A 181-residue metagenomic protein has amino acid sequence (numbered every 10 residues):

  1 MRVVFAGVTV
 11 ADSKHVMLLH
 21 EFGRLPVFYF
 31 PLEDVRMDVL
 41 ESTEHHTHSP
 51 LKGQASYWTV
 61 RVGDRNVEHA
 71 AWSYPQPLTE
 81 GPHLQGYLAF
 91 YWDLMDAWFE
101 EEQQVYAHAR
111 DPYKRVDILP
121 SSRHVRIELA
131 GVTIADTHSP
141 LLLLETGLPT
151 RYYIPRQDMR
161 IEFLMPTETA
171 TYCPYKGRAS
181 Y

Functional and structural regions predicted by a protein language model:
M1-Y181: Terminal leader/tail segments of proteins
